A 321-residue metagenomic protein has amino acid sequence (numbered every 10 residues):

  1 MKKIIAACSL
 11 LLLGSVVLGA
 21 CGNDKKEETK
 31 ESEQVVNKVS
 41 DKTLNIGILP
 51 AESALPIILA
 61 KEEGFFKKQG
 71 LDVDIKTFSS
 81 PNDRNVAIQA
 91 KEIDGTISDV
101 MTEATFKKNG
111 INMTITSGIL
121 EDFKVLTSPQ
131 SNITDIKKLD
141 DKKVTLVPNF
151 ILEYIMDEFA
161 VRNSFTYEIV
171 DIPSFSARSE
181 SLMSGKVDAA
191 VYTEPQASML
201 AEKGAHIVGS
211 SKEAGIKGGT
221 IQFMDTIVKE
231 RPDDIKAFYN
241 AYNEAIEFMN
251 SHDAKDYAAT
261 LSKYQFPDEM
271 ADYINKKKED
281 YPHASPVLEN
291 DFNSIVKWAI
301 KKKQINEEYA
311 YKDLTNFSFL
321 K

Functional and structural regions predicted by a protein language model:
M1-I4: Positively charged n-region of N-terminal signal peptides that target proteins for export
A7-L12: Sec-dependent N-terminal signal peptides
V17-A20: C-terminal motif of bacterial Sec signal peptides marking the signal peptidase cleavage site
G22-D24: Bacterial signal peptide processing site
E31-F165, I169-D171, S181, D188-Y192 (+2 more regions): Short, glycine-/small- and polar/acidic-enriched structural segments that line small-molecule recognition paths
D94, V100-T102, S131, E168-L261: Pocket-lining segment of extracytoplasmic ligand-binding domains
K229-N306: Secondary-structure end/capping motifs
K297-K321: Conserved C-terminal helix/tail region of periplasmic/extracytoplasmic solute-binding proteins
